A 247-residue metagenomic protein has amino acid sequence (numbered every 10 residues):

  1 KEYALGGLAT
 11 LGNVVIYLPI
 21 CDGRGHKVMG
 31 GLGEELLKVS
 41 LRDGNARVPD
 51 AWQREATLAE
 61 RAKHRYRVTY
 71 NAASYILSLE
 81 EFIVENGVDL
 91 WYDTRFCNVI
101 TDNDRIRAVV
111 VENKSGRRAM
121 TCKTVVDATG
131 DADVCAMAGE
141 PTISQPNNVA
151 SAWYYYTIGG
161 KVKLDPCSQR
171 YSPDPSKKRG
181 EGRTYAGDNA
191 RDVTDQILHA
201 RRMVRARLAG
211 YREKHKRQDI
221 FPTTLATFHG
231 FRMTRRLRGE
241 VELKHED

Functional and structural regions predicted by a protein language model:
K1: N-terminal Rossmann-like FAD-binding beta1-loop-alpha1 element of flavoenzymes
A4-N98, D102, A152-Y155: Conserved N-terminal/central alpha/beta ligand/cofactor-binding core
L8-A9, L32, L36, A51 (+8 more regions): Flavin (FAD/FMN)-binding glycine-rich loop and adjacent Rossmann-like elements that form
